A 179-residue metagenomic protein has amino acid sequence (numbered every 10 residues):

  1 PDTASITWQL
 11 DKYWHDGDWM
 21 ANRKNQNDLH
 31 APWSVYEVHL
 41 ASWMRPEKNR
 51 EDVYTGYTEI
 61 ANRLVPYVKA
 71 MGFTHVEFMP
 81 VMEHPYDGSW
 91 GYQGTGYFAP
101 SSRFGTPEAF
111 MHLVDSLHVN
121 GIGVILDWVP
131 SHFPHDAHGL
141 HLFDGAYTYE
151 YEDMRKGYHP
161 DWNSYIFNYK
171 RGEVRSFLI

Functional and structural regions predicted by a protein language model:
P1-Y36, M44-N49: The feature marks proteins involved in alpha-glucan
K24-H30, H39-I179: Substrate-binding/active-site clefts of carbohydrate-active enzymes
